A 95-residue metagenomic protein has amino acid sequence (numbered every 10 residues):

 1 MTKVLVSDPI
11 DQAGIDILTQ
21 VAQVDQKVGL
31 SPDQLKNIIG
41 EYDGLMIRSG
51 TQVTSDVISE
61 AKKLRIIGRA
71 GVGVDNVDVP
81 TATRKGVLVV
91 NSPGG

Functional and structural regions predicted by a protein language model:
M1-Y42: N-terminal glycine-/charge-rich "phosphate-binding" loop or analogous flexible N-terminal tail
L5-V6, D43-G95: Phosphate/diphosphate ligand-binding glycine-rich loop within oxidoreductases
